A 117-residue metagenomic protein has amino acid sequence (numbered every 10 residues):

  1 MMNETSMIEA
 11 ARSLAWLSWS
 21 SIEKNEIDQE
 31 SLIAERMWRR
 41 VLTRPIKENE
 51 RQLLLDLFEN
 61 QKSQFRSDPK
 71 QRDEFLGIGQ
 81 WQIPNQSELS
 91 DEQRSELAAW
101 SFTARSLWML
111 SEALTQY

Functional and structural regions predicted by a protein language model:
M1-Y117: Substrate/cofactor-recognition hotspot
